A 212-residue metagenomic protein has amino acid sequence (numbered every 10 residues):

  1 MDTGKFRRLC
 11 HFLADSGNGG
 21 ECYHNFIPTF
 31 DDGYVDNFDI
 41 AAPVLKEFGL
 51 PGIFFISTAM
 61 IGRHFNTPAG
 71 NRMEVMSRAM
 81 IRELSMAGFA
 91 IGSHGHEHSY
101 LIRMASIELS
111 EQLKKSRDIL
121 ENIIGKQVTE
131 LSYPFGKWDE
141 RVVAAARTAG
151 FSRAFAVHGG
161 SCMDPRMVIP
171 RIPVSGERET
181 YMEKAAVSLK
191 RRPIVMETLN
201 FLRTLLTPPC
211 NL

Functional and structural regions predicted by a protein language model:
M1-A87: Active-site beta->alpha N-cap acidic-glycine motif
M1-T29, Y34-I40, R103-L212: C-terminal active-site subregion of NodB/CE4 polysaccharide deacetylases
F48-P51, A87-I91, R147-R153: Glycine-enriched alpha-helix->loop->beta-strand junction motifs that scaffold or abut catalytic
L50, F54, E97-L101, E121: Conserved SAM-binding loop
I56, N71, H96, D164-M167: Residue-level signal for pocket-adjacent positions within structured domains
T58-M60, G95-E97, K137, G160: Active-site-proximal loop/turn and secondary-structure-junction residues that shape catalytic pockets, frequently
M76-E111: Histidine/lysine/aspartate-rich catalytic loop segments that bind and position anionic ligands
